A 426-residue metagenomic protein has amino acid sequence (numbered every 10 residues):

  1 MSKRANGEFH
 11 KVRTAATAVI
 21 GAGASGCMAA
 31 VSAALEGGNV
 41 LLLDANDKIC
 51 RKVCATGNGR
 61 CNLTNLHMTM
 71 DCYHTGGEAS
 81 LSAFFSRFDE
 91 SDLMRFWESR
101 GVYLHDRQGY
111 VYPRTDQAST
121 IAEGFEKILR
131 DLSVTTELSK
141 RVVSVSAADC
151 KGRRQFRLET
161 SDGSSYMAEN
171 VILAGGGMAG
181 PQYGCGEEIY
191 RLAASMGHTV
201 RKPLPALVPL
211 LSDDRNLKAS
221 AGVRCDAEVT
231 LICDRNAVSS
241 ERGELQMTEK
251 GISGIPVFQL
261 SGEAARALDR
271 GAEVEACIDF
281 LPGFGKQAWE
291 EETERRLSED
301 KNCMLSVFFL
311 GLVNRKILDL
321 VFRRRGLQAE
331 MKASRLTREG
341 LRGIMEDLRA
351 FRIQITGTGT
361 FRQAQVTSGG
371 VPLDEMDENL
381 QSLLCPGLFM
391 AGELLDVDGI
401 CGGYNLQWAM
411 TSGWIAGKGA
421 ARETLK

Functional and structural regions predicted by a protein language model:
F9-S25: Beta1/beta-strand and adjacent pyrophosphate-binding region of the FAD-binding site in flavoprotein oxidoreductases
R13-A15, S161-N170, S240-R242: Core beta-strand elements of the Rossmann-like FAD/NAD(P) dinucleotide-binding domain in flavoenzyme oxidoreductases
A18, A34-N58: Glycine-rich FAD pyrophosphate-binding loop
A18-I20, L43, V142, Y166-P181 (+3 more regions): Short hydrophobic core segments
D47-I49, C54-A55, L63-M70, Y103 (+2 more regions): An anion/pyrophosphate-binding glycine-rich loop and adjacent beta-alpha core in soluble alpha-beta enzymes
N58-Q108: Glycine-rich active-site loop/strand segments that organize a redox cofactor
L138, L318-D398: A glycine-rich dinucleotide-binding beta-alpha-beta segment and adjacent secondary-structure elements that constitute
L138-R154: A conserved short coil-to-beta-strand element within the FAD-binding core of flavoproteins
